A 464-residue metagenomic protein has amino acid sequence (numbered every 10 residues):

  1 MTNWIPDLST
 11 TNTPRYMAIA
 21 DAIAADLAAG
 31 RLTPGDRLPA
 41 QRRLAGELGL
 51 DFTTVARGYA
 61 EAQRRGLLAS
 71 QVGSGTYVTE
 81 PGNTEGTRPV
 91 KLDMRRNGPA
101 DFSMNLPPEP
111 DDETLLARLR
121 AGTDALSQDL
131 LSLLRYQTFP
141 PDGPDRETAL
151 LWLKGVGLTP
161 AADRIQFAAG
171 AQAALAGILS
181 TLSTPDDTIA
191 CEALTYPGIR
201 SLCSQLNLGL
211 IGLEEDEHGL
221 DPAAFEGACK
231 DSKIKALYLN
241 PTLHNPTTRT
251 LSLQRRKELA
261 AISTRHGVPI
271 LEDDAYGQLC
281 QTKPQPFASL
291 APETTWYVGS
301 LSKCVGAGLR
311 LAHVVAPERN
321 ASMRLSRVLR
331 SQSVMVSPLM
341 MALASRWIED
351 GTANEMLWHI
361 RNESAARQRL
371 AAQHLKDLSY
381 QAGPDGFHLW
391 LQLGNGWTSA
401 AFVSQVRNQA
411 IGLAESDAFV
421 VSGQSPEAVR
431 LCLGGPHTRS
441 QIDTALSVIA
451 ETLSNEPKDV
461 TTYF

Functional and structural regions predicted by a protein language model:
M1-A125, D129-L134, D145, S326 (+9 more regions): N-terminal basic, amphipathic alpha-helical segments
A69-S70, P160, L413-A414: Short beta-strand "wing" residues that participate in macromolecule-binding interfaces
L133-H266, G277-W296, S454-E456, V460-T462: Conserved core of the PLP fold type I
W296-R361, P457-K458: Conserved core segment of the aminotransferase class I/II
R361-A372, Y380-L393, F402: Conserved glycine-rich beta-strand-loop-beta hairpin in the small C-terminal domain of fold type I
